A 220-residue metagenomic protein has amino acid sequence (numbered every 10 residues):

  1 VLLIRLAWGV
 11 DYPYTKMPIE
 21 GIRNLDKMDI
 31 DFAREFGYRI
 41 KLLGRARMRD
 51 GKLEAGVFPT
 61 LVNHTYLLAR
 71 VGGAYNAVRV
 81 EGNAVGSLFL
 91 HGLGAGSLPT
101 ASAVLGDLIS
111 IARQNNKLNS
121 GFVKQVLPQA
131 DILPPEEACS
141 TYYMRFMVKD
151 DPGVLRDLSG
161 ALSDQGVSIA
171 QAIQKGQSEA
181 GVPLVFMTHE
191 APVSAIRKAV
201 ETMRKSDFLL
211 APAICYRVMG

Functional and structural regions predicted by a protein language model:
V1, N24-M28, G72-Y75, A95-G106 (+4 more regions): Conserved active-site and cofactor/substrate-binding residues in soluble primary-metabolism enzymes
V1-R70, Y75-A77: Substrate-binding/catalytic subdomain of NAD(P)-dependent oxidoreductase enzymes
I19-R23, L90, G94-L98, V148 (+1 more regions): Hydrophobic alpha-helical scaffolding
A33-E35, M48-D50, V71-G73, N83 (+3 more regions): A generic structural signal for short, non-catalytic loop/turn and secondary-structure boundary residues
K41-L42, G56, R79, F89-H91 (+3 more regions): Structured core elements
R45-R47, E81-N83, M147: A generic structural motif
Y66-T141: ATP-dependent carboxylate/acyl-activation modules
L108-G220: A conserved regulatory-domain signal marking ACT and ACT-like small-molecule sensing domains and adjacent regulatory
